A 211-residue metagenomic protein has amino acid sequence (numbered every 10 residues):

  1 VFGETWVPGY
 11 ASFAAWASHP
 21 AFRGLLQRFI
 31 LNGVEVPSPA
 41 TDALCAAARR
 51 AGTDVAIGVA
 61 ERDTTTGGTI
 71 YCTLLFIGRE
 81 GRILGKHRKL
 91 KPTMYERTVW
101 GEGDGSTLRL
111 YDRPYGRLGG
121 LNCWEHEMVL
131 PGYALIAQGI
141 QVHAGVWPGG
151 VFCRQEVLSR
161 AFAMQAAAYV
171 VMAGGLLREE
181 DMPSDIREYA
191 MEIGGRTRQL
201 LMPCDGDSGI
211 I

Functional and structural regions predicted by a protein language model:
V1-S18, G24, A48, V55-A56 (+4 more regions): Active-site beta-strand/loop signature of hydrolases that rely on acidic residues for catalysis
G3-W6, G58-E61, C123, G175: Short, well-ordered beta-to-alpha junction loops that form the rim of enzyme active sites and present histidine/acidic
A17-P20, T73-I77, A161-A163, R187-M191: Short, hinge-like loop/turn segments at secondary-structure boundaries
F22-D42, G194-M202: A short acidic, glycine-rich active-site loop that binds or catalyzes chemistry on phosphate/adenosine moieties
E35-R62, V170-G174: A short, hydrophobic beta-strand-centered structural micro-motif
V36, T41-D42, A46, R62-Q141 (+2 more regions): Active-site catalytic loop in hydrolytic enzyme cores
V55-R62, R88-Y95, E188-G195: Short Pro/Gly-enriched beta-strand edge/turn motifs at strand-loop
G175-I211: C-terminal beta-strand edge segments of enzyme domains
